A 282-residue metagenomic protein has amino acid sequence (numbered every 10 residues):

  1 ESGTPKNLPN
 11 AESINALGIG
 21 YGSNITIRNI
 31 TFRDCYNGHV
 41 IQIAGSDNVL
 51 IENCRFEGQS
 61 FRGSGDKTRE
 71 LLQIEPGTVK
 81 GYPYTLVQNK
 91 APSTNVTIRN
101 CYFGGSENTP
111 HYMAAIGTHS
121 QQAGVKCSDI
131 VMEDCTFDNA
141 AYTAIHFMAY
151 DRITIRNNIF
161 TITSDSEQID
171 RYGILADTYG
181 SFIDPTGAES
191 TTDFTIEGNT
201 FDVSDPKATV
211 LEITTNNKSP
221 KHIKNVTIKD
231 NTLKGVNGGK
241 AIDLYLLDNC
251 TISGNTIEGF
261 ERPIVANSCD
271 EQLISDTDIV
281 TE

Functional and structural regions predicted by a protein language model:
E1-K6, G18-D34, L50-E57, P92-G104: Parallel beta-helix/beta-solenoid
T4-I19, D34-I43, R62-K90, G105-G124 (+5 more regions): Extracellular beta-strand/beta-solenoid scaffold signature
G22-I25, I43-L50, T94, S128 (+5 more regions): Short "repeat-start/strand-capping" segments in structured domains, especially the N-termini of parallel beta-helix
I30, C54, C101, C135 (+5 more regions): Consensus "Asn ladder" position of solenoid repeat domains
L72-I74, P92, N157, I169-Y172 (+4 more regions): Predominantly soluble domains enriched in secretory-pathway, periplasmic, or organellar proteins
G235-V236, C250: Catalytic domains of carbohydrate-active enzymes that cleave complex glycans
D248-E282: Leucine-rich solenoid repeat scaffolds
